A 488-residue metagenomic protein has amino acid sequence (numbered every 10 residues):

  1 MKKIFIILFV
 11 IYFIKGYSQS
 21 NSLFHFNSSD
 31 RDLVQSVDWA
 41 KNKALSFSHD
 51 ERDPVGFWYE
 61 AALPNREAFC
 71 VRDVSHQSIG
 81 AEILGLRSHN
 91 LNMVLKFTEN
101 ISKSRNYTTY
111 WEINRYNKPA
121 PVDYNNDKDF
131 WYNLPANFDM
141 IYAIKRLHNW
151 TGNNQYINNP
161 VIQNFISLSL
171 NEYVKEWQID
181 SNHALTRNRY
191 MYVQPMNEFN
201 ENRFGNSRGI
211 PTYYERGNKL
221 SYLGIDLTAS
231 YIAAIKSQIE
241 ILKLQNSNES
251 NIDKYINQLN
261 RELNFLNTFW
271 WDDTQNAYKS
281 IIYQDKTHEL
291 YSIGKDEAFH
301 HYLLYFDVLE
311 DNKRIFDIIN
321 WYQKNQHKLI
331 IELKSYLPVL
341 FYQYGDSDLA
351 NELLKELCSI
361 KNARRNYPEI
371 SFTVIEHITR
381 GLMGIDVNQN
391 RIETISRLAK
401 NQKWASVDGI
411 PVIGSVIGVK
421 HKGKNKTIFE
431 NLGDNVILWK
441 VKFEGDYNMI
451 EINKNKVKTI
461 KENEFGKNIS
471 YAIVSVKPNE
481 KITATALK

Functional and structural regions predicted by a protein language model:
I4-Y12: Sec-dependent N-terminal signal peptides
I14-S18: Sec/Tat signal peptide C-region and signal peptidase I cleavage site
Q19-F69, N92, S104, F265-D273: Low-complexity, Ser/Thr/Pro/Gly-enriched N-terminal "stalk/linker" regions
F24-Q35, E67-S102, N164, S221-L244 (+3 more regions): Active-site core of glycosidic bond-cleaving carbohydrate-active enzymes
S48-R52, R105-N106, W177-R189, T268-N276 (+2 more regions): Proline-centered turn/helix-capping motifs that create local helix->coil transitions or kinks
V55-G56, A61-E67, T109-D139, R146 (+3 more regions): The feature captures the catalytic groove of carbohydrate-active enzymes
G85-N158, Q163-R189, K328-L337, G345-I370: Helix-terminus loop motifs that line ligand-binding clefts
S347-K488: Non-catalytic C-terminal accessory modules of carbohydrate-active enzymes
